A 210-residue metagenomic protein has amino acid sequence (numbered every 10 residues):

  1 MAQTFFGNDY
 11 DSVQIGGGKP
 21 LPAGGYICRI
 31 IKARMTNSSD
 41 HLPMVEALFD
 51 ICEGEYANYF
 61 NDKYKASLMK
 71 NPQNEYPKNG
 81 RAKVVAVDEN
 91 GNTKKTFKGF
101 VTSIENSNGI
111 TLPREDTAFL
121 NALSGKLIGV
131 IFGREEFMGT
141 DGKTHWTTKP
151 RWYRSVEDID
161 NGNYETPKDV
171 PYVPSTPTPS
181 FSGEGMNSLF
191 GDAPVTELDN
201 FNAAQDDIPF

Functional and structural regions predicted by a protein language model:
M1-F210: Short beta-rich binding modules
